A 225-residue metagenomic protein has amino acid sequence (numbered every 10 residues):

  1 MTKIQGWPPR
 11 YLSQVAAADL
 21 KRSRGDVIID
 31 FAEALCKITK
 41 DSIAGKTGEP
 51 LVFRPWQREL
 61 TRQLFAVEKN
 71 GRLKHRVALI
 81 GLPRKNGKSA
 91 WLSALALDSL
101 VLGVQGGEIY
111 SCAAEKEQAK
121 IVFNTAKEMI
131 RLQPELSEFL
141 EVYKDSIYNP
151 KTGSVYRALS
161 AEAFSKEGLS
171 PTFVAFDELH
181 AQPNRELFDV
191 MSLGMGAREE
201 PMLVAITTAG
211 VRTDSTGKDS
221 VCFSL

Functional and structural regions predicted by a protein language model:
M1-L225: Phosphate/NTP-binding elements of NTP-utilizing enzymes
